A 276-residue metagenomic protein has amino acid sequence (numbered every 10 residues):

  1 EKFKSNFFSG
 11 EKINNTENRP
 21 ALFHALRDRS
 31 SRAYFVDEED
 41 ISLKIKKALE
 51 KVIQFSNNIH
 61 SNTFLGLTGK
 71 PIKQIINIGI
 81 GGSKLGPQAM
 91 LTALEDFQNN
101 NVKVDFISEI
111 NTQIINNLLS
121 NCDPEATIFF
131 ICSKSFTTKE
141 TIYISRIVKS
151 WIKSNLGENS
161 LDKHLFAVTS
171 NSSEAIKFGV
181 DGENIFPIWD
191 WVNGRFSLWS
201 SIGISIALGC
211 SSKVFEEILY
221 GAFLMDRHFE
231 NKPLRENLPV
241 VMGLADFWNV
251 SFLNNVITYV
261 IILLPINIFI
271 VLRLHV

Functional and structural regions predicted by a protein language model:
E1-T68: Extended, charge-enriched "interface" segments that sit outside catalytic cores
L43-L65, M90-T92, D96-I128: Glycine-rich oxoanion-binding loops at beta->alpha junctions
S56-N57, I110-C122, S145-V148, S170-E174 (+1 more regions): Structured alpha-helical segments in the cores of large, soluble enzyme domains
Q74-I78, I128: Conserved beta-strand elements of the Class I
L85-N100, N121-D123, S145-K153, G179-I185: A glycine- and small-aliphatic-rich helix-loop capping segment at beta-alpha/alpha-beta transitions that lines
G86, M90, I115, I131-K153 (+2 more regions): Extended, hydrophobic alpha-helical segments in both membrane/secreted and soluble proteins
Q98-E109, I152-F166: Short, acidic/small-residue loops that bind anionic groups at enzyme active sites
S154-V276: Active-site phosphate/pyrophosphate-binding segments
